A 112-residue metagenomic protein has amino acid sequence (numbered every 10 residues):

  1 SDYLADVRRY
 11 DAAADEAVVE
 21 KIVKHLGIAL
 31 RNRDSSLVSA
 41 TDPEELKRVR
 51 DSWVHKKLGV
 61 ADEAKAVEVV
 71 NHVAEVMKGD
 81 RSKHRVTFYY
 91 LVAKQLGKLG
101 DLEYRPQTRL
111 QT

Functional and structural regions predicted by a protein language model:
S1, H55, L99, Q107-T108: Generic N-terminal initiation segments characterized by hydrophobic and/or small/turn-forming residues
S1-L58, D62: Core of compact, soluble alpha-helical bundle domains
V18, I22, E45, K65 (+2 more regions): Residue-level detector of well-ordered alpha-helical segments, enriched for hydrophobic/aromatic packing positions
T41-E44, G100-T112: Short alpha-helical "patches" and their helix-cap loops
E68-P106: Short, compact, well-ordered microdomains
